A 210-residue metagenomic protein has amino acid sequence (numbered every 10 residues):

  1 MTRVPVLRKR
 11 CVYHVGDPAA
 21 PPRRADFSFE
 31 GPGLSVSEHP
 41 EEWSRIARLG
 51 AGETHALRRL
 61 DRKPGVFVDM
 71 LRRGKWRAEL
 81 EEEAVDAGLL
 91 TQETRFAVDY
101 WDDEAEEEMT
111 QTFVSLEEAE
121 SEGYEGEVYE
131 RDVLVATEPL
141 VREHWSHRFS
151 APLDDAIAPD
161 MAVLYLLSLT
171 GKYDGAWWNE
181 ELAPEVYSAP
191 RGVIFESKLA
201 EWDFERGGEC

Functional and structural regions predicted by a protein language model:
M1-C210: Active-site and NAD+-binding cores of ADP-ribose-processing enzymes
